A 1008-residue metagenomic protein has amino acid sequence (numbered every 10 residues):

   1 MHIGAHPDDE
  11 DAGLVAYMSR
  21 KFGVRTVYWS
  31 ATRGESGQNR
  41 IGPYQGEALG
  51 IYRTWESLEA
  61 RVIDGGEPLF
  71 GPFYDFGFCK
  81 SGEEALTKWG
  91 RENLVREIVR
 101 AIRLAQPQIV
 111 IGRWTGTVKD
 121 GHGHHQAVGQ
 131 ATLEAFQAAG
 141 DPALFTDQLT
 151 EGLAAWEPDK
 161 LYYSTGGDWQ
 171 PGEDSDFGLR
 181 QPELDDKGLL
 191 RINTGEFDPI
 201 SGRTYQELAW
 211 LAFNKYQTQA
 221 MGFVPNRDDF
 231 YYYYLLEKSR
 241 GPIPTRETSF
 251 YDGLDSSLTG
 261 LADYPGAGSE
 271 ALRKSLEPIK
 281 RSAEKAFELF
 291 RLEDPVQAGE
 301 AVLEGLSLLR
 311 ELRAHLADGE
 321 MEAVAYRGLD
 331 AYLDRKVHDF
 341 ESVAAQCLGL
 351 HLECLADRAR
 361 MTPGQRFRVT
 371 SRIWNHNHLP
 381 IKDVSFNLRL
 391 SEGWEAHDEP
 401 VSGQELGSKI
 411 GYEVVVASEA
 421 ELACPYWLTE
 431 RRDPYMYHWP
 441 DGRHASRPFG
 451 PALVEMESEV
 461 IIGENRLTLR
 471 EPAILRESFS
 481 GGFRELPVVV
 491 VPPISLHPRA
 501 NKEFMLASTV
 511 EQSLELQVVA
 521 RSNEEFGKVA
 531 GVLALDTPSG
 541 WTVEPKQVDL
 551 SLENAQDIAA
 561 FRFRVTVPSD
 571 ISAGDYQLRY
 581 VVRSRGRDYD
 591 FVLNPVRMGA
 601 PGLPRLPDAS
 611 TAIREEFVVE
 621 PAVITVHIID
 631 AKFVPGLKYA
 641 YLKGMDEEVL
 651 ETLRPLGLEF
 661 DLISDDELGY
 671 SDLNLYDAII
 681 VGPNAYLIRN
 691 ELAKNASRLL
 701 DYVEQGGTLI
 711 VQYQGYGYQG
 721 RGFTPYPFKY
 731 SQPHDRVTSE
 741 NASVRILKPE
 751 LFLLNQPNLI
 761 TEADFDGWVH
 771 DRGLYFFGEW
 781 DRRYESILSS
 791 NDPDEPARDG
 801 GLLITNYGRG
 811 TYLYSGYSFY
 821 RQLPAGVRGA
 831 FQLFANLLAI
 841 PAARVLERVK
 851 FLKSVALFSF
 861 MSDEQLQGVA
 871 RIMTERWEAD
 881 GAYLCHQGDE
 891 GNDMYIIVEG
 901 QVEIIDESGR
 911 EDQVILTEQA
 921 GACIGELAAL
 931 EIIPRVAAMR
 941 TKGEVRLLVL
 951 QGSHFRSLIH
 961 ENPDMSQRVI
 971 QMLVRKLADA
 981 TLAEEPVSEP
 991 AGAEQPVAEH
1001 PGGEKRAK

Functional and structural regions predicted by a protein language model:
M1-T146, Y162, G167-D168: Active-site beta-strand->loop->alpha-helix modules in alpha/beta enzyme cores, enriched in Gly/His/Asp(Glu)
A138-A344, H351: The feature marks non-catalytic terminal segments
A356-P635: Long beta-sheet-rich domains in secretory-pathway and surface-associated proteins
V592-G682, Y713, R821, P841: Aromatic-Pro/Gly-enriched surface loop or interdomain linker that acts as a lid/target-recognition segment
N684-D766: A glycine-rich, often tryptophan-bearing local segment used as a flexible ligand/cofactor-contacting loop or short
Q732-V827: Catalytic beta-strand/loop cores that center a nucleophilic Ser/Cys/Thr and support acyl-enzyme chemistry
V845-F851, E864-G868, A929, P934-V936 (+2 more regions): A small-molecule sensor/coupling module
V849, K853-V914, A922-I924: Regulatory nucleotide-sensing modules
